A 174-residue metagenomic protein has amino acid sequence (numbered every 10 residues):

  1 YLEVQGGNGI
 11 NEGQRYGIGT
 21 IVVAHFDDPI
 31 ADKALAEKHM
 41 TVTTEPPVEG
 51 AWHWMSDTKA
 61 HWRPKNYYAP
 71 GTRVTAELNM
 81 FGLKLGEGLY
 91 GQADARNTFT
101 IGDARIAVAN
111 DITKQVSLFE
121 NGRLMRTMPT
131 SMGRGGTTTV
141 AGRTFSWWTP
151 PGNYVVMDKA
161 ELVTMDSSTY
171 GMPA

Functional and structural regions predicted by a protein language model:
Y1-A104: Acidic, low-complexity Ser/Thr/Gly/Pro-rich repeat segments typical of extracellular/periplasmic and surface-exposed
A93-A174: Gly/Pro-biased beta-strand-loop elements
